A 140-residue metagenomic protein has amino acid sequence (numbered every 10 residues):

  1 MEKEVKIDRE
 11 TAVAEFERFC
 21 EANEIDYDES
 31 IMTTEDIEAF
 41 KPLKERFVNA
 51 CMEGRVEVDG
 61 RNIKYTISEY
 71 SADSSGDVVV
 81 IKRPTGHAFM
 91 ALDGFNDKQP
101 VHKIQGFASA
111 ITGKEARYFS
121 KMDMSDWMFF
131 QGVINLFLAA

Functional and structural regions predicted by a protein language model:
M1-A140: Short, surface-exposed, charged amphipathic helix/loop patches that serve as local interaction elements
